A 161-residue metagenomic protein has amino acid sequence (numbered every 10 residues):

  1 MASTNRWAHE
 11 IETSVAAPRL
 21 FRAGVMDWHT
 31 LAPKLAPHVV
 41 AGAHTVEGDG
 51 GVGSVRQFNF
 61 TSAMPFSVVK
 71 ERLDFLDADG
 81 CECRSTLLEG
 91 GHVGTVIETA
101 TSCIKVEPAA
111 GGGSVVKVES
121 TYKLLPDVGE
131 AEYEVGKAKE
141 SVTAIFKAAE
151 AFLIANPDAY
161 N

Functional and structural regions predicted by a protein language model:
M1-G51: Hydrophobic ligand-binding cavity/cleft-lining segments
A2-T4, E107, G136-N161: C-terminal helix/juxtamembrane-tail motif
T4-E10, G53-V55, V68, E82 (+2 more regions): Intrinsic-disorder/low-complexity, polar/charged segments enriched in Ser/Thr/Lys/Arg/Asp/Glu/Gln
H9-I11, V69-F75, T99-P108: Hydrophobic/aromatic beta-strand elements that line small-molecule binding cavities or substrate pockets in beta-rich
L20-G24, R56, L73, V116-V118: Hydrophobic pocket/interface hotspot
T30-L31, L35, A41-T95, N156: Glycine-rich portal/gate segments that line the openings of hydrophobic small-molecule binding cavities
R84-A144: Beta-strand/loop substructures that line and gate deep hydrophobic ligand-binding cavities in soluble
